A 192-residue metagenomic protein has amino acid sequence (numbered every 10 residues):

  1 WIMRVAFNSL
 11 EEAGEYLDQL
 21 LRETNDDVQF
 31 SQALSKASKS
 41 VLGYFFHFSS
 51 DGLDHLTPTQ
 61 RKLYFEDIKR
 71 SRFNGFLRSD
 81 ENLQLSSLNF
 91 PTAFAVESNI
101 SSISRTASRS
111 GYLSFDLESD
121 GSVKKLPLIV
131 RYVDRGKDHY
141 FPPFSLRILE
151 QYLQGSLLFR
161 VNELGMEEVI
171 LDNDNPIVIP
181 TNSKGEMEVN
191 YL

Functional and structural regions predicted by a protein language model:
W1-L192: Non-transmembrane functional regions of envelope-associated proteins
